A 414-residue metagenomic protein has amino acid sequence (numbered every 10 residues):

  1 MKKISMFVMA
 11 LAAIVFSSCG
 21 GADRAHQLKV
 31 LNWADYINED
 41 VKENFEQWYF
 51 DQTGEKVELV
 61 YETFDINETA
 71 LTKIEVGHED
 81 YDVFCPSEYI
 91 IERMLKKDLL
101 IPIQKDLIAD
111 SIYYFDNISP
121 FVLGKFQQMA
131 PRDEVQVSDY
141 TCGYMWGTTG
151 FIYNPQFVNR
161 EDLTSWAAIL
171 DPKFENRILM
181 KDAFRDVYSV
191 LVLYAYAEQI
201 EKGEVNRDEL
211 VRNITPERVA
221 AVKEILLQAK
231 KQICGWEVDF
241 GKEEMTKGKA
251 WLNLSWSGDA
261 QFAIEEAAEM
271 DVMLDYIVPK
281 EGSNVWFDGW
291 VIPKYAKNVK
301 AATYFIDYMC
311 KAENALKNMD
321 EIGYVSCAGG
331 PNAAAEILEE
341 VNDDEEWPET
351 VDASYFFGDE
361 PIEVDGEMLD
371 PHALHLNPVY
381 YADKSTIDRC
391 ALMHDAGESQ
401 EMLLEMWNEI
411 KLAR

Functional and structural regions predicted by a protein language model:
V15-S18: C-terminal motif of bacterial Sec signal peptides marking the signal peptidase cleavage site
G21-K97: Early extracytoplasmic/lumenal segment of secretory-pathway proteins
K56, V60-E62, E68-L71, E88 (+2 more regions): Hinge/lid segment of periplasmic solute-binding proteins
I101-I112, T141-C142, D271-N284, P293-A296: Short beta-strand->loop
G150-F157, L193, W286-K300, M309 (+1 more regions): A bilobed periplasmic-binding-protein/Venus flytrap-type ligand-binding module shared by bacterial periplasmic
R177-M180, V187-L191, Q199-D275: Ligand-binding pocket segment of bilobal, Venus flytrap-like solute-binding proteins
P293-V379: Mature extracytoplasmic/periplasmic domains
I362-R414: Conserved C-terminal helix/tail region of periplasmic/extracytoplasmic solute-binding proteins
